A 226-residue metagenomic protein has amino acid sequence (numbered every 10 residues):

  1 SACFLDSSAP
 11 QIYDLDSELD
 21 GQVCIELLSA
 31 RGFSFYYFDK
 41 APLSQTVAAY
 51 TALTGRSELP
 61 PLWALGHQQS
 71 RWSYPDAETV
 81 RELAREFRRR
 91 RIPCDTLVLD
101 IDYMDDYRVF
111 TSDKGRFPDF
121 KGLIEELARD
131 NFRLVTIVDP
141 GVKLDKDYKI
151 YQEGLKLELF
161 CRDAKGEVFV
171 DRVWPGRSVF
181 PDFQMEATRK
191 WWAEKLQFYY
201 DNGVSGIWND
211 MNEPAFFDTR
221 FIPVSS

Functional and structural regions predicted by a protein language model:
S1-S226: Catalytic-domain carbohydrate-binding cleft regions of carbohydrate-active enzymes
